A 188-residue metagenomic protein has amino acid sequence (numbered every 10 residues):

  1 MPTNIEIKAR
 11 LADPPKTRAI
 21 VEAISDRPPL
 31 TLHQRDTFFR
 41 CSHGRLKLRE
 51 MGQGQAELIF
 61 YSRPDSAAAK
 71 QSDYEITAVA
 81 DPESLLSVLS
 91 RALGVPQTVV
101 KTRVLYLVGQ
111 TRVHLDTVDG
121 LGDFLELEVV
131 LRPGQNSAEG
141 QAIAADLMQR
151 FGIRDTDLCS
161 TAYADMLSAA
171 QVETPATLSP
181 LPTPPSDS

Functional and structural regions predicted by a protein language model:
M1-Q110, F151-S188: N-terminal strand-loop-strand beta-hairpin
P2, S84, K101, G122 (+1 more regions): Residues forming well-ordered secondary-structure scaffolds
P15-T17, Q135-A138: Short acidic, Gly/Pro-enriched loop/turn segments at secondary-structure junctions
A68-D73, L125-E126, N136-A138: A short, polar/proline- and glycine-enriched secondary-structure boundary/capping micro-motif
V95, V100-P133: Conserved, surface-exposed functional patches that form binding/active-site neighborhoods
L127, A144-D146, A170: A generic membrane alpha-helix/interface feature
N136-C159: Mixed-charge, glycine-accented linear interaction segment located at domain edges/termini
